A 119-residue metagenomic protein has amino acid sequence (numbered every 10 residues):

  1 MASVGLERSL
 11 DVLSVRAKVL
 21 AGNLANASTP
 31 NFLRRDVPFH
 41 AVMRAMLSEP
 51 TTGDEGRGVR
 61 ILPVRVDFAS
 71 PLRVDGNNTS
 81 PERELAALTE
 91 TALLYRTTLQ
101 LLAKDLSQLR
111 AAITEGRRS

Functional and structural regions predicted by a protein language model:
M1-S119: Amphipathic alpha-helical polymerization modules
